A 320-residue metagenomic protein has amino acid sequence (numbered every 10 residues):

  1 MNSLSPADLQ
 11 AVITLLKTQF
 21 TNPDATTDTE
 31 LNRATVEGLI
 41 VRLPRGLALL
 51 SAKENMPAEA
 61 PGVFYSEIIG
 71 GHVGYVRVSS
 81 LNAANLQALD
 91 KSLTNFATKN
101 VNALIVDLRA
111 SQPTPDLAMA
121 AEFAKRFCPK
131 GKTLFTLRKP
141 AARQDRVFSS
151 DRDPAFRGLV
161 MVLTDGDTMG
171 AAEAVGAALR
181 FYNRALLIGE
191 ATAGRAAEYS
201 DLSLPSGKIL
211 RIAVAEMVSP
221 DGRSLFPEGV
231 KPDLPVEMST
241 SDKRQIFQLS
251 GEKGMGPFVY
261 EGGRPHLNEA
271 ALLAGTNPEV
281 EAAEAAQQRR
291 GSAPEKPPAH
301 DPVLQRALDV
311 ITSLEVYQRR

Functional and structural regions predicted by a protein language model:
N2-I13, G70-S79, N85-A88, N95-A103 (+1 more regions): C-terminal "post-core" interaction segments
P6-I13, K17-V73, T133, V303-I311 (+1 more regions): Extended, small/polar residue-biased N-terminal targeting/export presequences and adjacent propeptide/linker tracts
D28-L31, A88-T94: Short, polar loop/linker segments at the starts of domains and inter-domain junctions
V106: P-loop NTPase catalytic core of nucleic-acid-dependent motor ATPases
